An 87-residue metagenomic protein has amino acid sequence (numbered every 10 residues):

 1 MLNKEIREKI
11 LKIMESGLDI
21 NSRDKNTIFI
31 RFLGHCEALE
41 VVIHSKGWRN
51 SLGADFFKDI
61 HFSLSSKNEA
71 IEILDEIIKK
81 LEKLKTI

Functional and structural regions predicted by a protein language model:
M1-A38, G47-I87: Negatively charged, low-complexity tracts enriched in Asp/Glu with abundant Ser/Thr
H44: Single-stranded nucleic acid-binding surfaces, predominantly the OB-fold ssDNA-binding core
